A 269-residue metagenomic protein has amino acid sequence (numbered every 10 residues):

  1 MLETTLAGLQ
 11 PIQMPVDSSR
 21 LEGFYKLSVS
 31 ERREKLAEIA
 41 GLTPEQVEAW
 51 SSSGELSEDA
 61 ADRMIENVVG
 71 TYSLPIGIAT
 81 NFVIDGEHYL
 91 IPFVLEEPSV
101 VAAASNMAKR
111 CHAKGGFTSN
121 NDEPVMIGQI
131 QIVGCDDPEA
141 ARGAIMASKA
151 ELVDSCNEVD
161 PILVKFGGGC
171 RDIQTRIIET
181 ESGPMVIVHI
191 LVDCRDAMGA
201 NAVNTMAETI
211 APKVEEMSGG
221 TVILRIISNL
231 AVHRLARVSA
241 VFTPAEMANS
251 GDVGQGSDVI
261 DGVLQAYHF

Functional and structural regions predicted by a protein language model:
M1-Y89, F93, E97, F117-V125: Acidic/polar, glycine-rich intrinsically disordered N-terminal extensions of enzymes
R20, E31-K35, S57-M64, L74 (+8 more regions): General structural feature for long, well-ordered alpha-helical segments within catalytic domains of soluble enzymes
F24-S28, S53, S57, P92-E96 (+7 more regions): Catalytic cores of large soluble enzymes that bind and process phosphate-bearing ligands
S28, A40, P44, A108-G115 (+4 more regions): Structural signal for hydrophobic packing residues in well-ordered secondary-structure cores of soluble enzyme domains
A37-W50, K165-C170, L235-G251: Short secondary-structure boundary segments
A49-V69, K165-E179, A248-A266: A short, flexible low-complexity segment enriched in Lys/Arg and Gly/Pro that occurs in N-terminal basic tails
A61-M64, T71-G183, V188-L191: Small-residue-rich
D196-M198, V203-F269: Glycine-rich anion/phosphate-binding loop at the beta-strand->alpha-helix junction
